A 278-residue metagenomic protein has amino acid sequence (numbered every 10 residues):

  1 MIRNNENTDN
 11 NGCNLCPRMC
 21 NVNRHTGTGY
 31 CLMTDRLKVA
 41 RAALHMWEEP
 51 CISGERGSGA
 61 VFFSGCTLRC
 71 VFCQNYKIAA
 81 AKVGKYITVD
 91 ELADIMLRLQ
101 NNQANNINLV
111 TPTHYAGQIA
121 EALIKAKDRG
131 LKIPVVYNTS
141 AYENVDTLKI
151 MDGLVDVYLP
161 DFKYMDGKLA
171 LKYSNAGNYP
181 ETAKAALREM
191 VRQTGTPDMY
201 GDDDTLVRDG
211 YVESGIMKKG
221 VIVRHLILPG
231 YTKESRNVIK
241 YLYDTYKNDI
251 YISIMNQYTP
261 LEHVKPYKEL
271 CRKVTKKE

Functional and structural regions predicted by a protein language model:
M1-T28, T196-E278: Auxiliary Fe-S-binding modules of radical SAM enzymes
L32-Y158, D166-K168: Conserved Radical SAM active-site core
A79, A116, A141-N144, F162-P180 (+3 more regions): Conserved radical SAM core fold
M96, A120-L123, L148, L187 (+2 more regions): Generic structural signal for well-ordered alpha-helices, preferentially at hydrophobic/aromatic core positions
N106-N108, P134-V136, V157-L159, K218-R224 (+1 more regions): Structural preference for beta-strand elements that scaffold enzyme active sites
A122-P134, T182-Q193, K276-E278: Alpha-helix-loop-beta-strand connector modules within alpha/beta enzyme cores
D152-D166, D249-Y258: Non-cysteine beta-strand/loop elements that form the S-adenosyl-L-methionine
A170-S214: Anionic-ligand binding region
